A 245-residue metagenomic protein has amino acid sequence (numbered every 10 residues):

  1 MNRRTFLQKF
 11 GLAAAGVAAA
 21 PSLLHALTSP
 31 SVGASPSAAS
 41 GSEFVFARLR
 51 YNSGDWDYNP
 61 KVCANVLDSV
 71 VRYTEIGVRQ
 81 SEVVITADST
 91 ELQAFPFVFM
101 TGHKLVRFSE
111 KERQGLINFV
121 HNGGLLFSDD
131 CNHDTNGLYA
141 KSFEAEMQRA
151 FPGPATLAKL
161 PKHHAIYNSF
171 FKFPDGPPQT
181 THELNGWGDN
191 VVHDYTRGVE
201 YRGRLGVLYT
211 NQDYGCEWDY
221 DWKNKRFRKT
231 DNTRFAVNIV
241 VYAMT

Functional and structural regions predicted by a protein language model:
T5, H25-F97, T101-K104, G206 (+1 more regions): Aromatic-Pro/Gly-enriched surface loop or interdomain linker that acts as a lid/target-recognition segment
L7-L27: N-terminal export signals
A15, Q148-P152, V240, M244: Hydrophobic/aromatic-lined pockets within catalytic cores
F46, F97-A140: Short alpha-beta junction capping motif
P60-L67, R113, I117, A140 (+2 more regions): Extracytoplasmic/secreted envelope proteins and their assembly/folding machinery, especially bacterial periplasmic
E82-T86, S109-G115, V191-D194: Alpha-helical scaffolding within the catalytic cores of extracellular/periplasmic polymer-degrading hydrolases
H133-D221, T233, V237: An acidic, glycine-rich "communication" segment
